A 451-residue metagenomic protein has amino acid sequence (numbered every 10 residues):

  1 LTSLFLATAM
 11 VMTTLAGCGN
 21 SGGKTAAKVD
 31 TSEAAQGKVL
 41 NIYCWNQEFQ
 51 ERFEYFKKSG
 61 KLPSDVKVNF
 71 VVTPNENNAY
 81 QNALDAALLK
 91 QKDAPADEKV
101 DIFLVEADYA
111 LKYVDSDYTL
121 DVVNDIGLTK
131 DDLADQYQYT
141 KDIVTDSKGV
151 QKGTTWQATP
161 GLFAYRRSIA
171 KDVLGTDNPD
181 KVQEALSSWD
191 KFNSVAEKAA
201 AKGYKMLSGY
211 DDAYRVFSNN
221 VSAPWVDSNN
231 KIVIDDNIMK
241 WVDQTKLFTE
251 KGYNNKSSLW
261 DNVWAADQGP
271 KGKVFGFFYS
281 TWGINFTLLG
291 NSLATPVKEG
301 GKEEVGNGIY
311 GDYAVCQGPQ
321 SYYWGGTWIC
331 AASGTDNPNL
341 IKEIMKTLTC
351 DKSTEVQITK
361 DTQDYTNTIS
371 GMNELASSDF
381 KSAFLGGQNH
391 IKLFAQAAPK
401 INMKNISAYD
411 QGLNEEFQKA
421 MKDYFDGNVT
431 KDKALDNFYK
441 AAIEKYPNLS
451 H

Functional and structural regions predicted by a protein language model:
S3, M12-L111, V356, K419 (+2 more regions): Conserved N-terminal structural module of periplasmic/extracytoplasmic solute-binding proteins
A27-V29, N78-Q81, K92, A96 (+4 more regions): Hinge/lid segment of periplasmic solute-binding proteins
W45-E48, V105-Y109, Y210-A213, F278-N285: Beta->alpha turn/N-cap motifs
Q50-R52, K57, K240-E343: Extracytoplasmic/periplasmic substrate-binding proteins
L62-E76, P95-D97, T176-Q183, N229-K231 (+3 more regions): A local structural motif
Q81-K99, F103, L111, S116 (+6 more regions): Short helices/loops that flank or line small-molecule/ion binding pockets
I126-D132, D142-A213, V226-L259, S333-N339 (+2 more regions): Helix-loop-helix "hinge/cap" segment bordering the ligand-binding cleft or interdomain interface
Y310-G311, T359-K419, D423, L449: Long, aromatic- and glycine/proline-rich binding clefts that accommodate carbohydrate-like moieties
